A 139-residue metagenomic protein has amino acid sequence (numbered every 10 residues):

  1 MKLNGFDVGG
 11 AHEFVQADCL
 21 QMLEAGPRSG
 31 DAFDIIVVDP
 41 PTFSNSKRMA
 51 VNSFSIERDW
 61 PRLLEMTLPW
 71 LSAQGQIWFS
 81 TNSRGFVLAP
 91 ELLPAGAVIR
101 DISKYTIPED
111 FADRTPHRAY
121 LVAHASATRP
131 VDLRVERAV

Functional and structural regions predicted by a protein language model:
M1-D34: S-adenosyl-L-methionine
K2, P27-D31, T42-N45, L68-Q76: Hydrophobic alpha-helix feature that most strongly marks membrane-spanning transmembrane helices and their immediate
F6, S53, A95: Active/binding-pocket-proximal capping segment
Q16, F33-M66: Mobile active-site "lid"/loop adjacent to the S-adenosyl-L-methionine
D18-L20, T42, S83: Active-site-proximal loop/turn and secondary-structure-junction residues that shape catalytic pockets, frequently
E24, N45, F86-V87: Conserved protein kinase catalytic core
P27-R28, R48-V51, P90-L93: Short amphipathic alpha-helical segments
R62, W70, G75-V139: C-terminal catalytic and target-recognition region of SAM-dependent MTase-like enzymes, primarily methyltransferases
